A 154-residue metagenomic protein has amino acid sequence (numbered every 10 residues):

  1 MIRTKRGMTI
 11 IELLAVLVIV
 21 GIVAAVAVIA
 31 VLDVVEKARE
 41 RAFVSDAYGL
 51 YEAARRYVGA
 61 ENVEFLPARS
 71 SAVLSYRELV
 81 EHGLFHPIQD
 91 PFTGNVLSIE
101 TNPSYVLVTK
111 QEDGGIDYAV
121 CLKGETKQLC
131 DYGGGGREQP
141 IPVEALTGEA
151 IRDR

Functional and structural regions predicted by a protein language model:
T4-V35: N-terminal single-pass transmembrane signal-anchor helix
K5, A30-Y51: Aliphatic-rich helix starts adjacent to a transmembrane/signal segment
A47-F65: N-terminal alpha-helical signal peptides/signal-anchor transmembrane segments
E64-G114: Extracellular/periplasmic head regions of type IV pilus-like filament subunits
T101-R154: Short, surface-exposed interaction loops/tails
